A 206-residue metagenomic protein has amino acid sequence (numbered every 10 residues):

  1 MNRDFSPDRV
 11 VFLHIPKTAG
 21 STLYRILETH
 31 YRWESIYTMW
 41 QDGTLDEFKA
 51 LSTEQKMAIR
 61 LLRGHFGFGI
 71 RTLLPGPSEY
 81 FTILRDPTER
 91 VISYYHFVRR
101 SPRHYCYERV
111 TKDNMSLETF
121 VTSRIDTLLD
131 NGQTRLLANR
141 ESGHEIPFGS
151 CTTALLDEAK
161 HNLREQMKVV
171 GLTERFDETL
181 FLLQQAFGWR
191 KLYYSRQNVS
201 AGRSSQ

Functional and structural regions predicted by a protein language model:
M1-A58, S93-Y94, R99-Y105, R109: PAPS-dependent sulfotransferase catalytic core
S21-I26, R85-P87, T173: Conserved beta-strand->loop/alpha-helix structural units within folded catalytic cores of enzymes with alpha/beta
T44-T82, E89-Q197: PAPS-dependent sulfotransferase catalytic domain
R196-Q206: Amphipathic alpha-helical substructures
